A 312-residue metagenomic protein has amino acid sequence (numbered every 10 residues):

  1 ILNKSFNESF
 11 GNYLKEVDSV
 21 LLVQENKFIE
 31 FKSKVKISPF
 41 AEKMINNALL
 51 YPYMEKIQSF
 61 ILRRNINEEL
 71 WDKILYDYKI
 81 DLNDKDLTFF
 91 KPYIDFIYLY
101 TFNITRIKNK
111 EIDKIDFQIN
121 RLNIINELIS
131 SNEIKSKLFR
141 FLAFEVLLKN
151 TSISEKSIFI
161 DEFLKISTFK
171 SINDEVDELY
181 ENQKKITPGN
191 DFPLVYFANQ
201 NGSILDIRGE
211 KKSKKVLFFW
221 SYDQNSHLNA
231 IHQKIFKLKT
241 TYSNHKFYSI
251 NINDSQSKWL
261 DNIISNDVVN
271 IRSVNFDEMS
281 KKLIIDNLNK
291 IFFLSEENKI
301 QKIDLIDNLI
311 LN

Functional and structural regions predicted by a protein language model:
I1-G202: Oxidative protein folding and maturation machinery
L148, Y222-S226, D254-Q256, D307: Short acidic, S/G/P-rich loop/turn micro-motifs used as interaction or catalytic elements
I158-E162, A230-K237, D261-N262: A short acidic, amphipathic alpha-helical/loop segment
L205-I235, K246-I250: Short active-site neighborhood of thiol/selenol oxidoreductases, capturing the structured segment around
D206-I207, F218, N225-A230, S257-L260 (+2 more regions): Extended hydrophobic-aromatic, low-complexity segments
Y222-D223, Q233-K234, T241-N244, N251-S255 (+1 more regions): Active/binding-pocket-proximal capping segment
L260-E296: Short, internal strand/loop/helix patches that form the active-site neighborhood or redox-interaction surface
L288-N312: Non-catalytic, surface beta->alpha helical segment in thiol-disulfide oxidoreductase systems
